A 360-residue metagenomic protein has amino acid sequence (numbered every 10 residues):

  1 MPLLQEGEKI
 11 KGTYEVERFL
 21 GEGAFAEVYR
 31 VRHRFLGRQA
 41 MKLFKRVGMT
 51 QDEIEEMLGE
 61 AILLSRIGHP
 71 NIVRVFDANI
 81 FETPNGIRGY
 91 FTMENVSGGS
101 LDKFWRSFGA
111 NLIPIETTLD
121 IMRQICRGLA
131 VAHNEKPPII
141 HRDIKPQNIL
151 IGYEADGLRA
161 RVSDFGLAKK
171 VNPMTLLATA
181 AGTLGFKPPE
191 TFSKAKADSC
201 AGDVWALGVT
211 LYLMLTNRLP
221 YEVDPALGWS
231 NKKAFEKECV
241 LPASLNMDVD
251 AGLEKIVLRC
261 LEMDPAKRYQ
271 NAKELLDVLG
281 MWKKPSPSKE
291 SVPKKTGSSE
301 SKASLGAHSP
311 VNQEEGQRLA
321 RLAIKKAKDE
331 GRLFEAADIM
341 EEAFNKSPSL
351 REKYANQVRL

Functional and structural regions predicted by a protein language model:
R32-Q39: Conserved N-lobe loop of protein kinases adjacent to the ATP-binding glycine-rich P-loop
K45-R66: AlphaC helix of the eukaryotic protein kinase fold
R74-G89: Short beta-strand micro-motifs within the conserved protein kinase catalytic domain, predominantly in the N-lobe
L101-I113: AlphaC helix of the protein kinase catalytic domain
R127-I139: Protein kinase catalytic-loop region centered on the HRD/HxD motif
G185-S286: C-terminal lobe helix-coil module of Hanks-type protein kinase domains
